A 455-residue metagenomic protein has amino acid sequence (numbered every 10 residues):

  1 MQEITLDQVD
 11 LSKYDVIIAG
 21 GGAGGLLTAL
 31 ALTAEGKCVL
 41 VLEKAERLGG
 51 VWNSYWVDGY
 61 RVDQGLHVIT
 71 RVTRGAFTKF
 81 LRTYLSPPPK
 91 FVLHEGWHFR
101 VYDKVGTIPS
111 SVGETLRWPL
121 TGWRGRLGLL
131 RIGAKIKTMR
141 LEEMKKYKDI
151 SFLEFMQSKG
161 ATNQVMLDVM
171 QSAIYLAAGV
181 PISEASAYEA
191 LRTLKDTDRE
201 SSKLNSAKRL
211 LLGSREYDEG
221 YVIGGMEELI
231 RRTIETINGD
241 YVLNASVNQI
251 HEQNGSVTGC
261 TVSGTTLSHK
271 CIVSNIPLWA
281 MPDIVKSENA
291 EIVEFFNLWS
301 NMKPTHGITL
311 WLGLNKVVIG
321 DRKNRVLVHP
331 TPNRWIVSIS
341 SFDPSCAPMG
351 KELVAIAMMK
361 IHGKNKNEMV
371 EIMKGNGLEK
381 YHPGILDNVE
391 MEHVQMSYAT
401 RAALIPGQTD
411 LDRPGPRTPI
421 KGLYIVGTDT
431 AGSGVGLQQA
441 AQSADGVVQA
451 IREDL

Functional and structural regions predicted by a protein language model:
M1-K13: A short, basic/flexible loop-to-alpha-helix module at the beginning of a structural domain
Q2-I4, I339-L455: Conserved flavin/dinucleotide-binding core of flavoenzymes
Y14-V41: N-terminal Rossmann-like FAD-binding beta1-loop-alpha1 element of flavoenzymes
G24, R47, W279: Conserved Rossmann-like nucleotide-cofactor binding loop
T33-V57: Glycine-rich FAD pyrophosphate-binding loop
Y60-E143: Dinucleotide-binding Rossmann-like beta1-alpha1 core, especially the glycine-rich loop that anchors the ADP
T138-A245: Active-site/ligand-binding neighborhood in enzyme catalytic cores
A245-E352, G363: Mid-domain catalytic core of redox enzymes that form a hydrophobic substrate pocket/lid adjacent to a catalytic redox
